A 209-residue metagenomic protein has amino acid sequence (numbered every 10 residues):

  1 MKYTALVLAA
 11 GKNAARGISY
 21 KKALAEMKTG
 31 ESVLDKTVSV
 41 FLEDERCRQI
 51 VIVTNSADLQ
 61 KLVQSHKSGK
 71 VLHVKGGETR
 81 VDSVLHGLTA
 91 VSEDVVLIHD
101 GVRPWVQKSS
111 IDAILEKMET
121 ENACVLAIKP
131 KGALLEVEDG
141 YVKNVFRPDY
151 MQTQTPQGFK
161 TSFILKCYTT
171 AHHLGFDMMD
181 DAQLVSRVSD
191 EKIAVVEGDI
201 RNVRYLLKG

Functional and structural regions predicted by a protein language model:
M1-A57: N-terminal glycine-rich phosphate-binding loop and ensuing alpha1 helix
L6-A10, V53, H99, L126-K129 (+1 more regions): Short beta-strand segments
V7, L34, G87, H99-D100 (+2 more regions): Residue-level signal for inorganic ion chemistry
V33-E93, H172-L174: Conserved N-terminal catalytic core of the sugar/cofactor nucleotidyltransferase
R48-Q49, N122-A123, K192: Residues at the starts of beta-strands that form the adenosine-phosphate
D58, S110, F163-I164: Short, well-ordered alpha-helical scaffold segment located in the soluble/lumenal catalytic or ligand-binding core
L72, E78-E138, Q154: Conserved beta-loop-beta/alpha segment of the NTase-like Rossmann-fold superfamily that binds/positions NTPs
M151-G209: Conserved alpha/beta core of the MobA/IspD/sugar-nucleotide pyrophosphorylase nucleotidyltransferase superfamily
